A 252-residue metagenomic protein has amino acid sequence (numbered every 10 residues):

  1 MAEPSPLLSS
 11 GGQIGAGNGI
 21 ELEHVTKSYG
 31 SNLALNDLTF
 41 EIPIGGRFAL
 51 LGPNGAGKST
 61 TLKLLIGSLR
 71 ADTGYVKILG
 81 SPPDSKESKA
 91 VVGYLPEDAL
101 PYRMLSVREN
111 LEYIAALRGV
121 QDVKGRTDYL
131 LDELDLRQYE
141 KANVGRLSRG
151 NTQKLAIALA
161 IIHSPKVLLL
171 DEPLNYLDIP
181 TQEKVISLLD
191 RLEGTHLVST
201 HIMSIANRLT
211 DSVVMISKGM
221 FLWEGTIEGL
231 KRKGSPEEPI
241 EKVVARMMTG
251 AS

Functional and structural regions predicted by a protein language model:
I66: Helix-to-loop junction immediately C-terminal to a conserved catalytic motif
G74-A90: Conserved ABC transporter NBD signature motif
E112, A116-Y139: Conserved ABC ATPase "signature" region
L168-E172: Catalytic Walker B motif of ABC-type/P-loop ATPase nucleotide-binding domains
A206-R208: A short, surface-exposed alpha-helical micro-motif characterized by mixed small hydrophobic and charged/polar residues
